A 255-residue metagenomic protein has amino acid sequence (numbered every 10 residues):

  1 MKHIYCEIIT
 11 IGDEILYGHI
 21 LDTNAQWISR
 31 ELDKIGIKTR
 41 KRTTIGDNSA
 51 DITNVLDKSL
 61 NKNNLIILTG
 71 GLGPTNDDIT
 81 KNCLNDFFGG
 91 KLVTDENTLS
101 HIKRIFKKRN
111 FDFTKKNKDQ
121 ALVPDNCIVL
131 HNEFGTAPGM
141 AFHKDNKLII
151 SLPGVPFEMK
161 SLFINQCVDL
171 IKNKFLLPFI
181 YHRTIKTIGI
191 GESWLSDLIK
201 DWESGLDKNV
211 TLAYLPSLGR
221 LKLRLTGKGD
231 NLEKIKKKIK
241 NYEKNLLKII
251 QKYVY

Functional and structural regions predicted by a protein language model:
K2-T43, E233-K237: Glycine-rich phosphate/diphosphate-binding loop of Rossmann-like nucleotide-binding domains
I11-D13, L68-N76, P153, K228-G229: Glycine-rich beta-strand-to-loop/alpha-helix junction loops that act as flexible
K41-D51: Short beta->alpha junction loops
D51-N54, D78-K174: Proline/glycine-rich low-complexity loops and linkers
N61-F88: Glycine-rich phosphate-binding loop
F142-G219, R224-T226, K234-I239, E243: Accessory alpha-helical/coil subdomains and C-terminal extensions that flank or cap enzyme catalytic cores
E243-Y255: Conserved short beta-strand edge segments in small beta-sheet-based binding/regulatory domains
